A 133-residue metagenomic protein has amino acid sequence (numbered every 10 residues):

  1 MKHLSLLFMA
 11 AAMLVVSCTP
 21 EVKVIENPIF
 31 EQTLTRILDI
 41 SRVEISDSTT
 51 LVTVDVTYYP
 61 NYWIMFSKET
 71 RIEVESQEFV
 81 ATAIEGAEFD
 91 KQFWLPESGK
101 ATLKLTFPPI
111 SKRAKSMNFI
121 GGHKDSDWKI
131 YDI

Functional and structural regions predicted by a protein language model:
M1-V24: Bacterial Sec-dependent N-terminal signal peptides
V22-D47, S76-A87: Low-complexity, acidic Ser/Thr/Pro/Gly-rich terminal tails and inter-domain linkers that flank the onset of structured
S48-Y58: Short, well-ordered beta-strand segments enriched in hydrophobic/aromatic residues
V52, A101-L103, Y131: Hydrophobic residues positioned within well-ordered beta-strands of beta-sheet architectures
T57-F93: The feature marks short-to-medium sequence segments in extracytoplasmic or secretory-pathway proteins
W63-M65, K112-A114, S126-W128: A cross-taxa feature marking solvent-exposed loop/turn segments within ectodomains of secreted and single-pass membrane
T82-N118, K124: Short, solvent-exposed, Trp/other aromatic-anchored flexible loops in extracytoplasmic proteins
I120-I133: Surface-exposed edge beta-strands and adjoining flexible/disordered loops or tails in beta-rich
